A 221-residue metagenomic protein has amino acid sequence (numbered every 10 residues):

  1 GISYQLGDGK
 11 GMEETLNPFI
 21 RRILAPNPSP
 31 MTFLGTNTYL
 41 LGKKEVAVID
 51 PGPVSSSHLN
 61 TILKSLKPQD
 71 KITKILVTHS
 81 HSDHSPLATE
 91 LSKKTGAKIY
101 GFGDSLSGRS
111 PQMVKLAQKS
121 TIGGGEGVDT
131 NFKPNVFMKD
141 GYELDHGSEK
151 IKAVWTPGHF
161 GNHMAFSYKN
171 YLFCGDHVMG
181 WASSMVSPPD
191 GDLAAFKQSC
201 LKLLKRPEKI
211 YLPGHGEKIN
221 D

Functional and structural regions predicted by a protein language model:
Y4-G7, S80: N-terminal beta1-alpha1 cap of cysteine-dependent amidohydrolase-like domains
L6, K10-P68, A165-C174: Conserved beta-strand hairpin/beta-sheet module of binuclear metal-dependent hydrolase folds, prominently
D8-G9, L34-T36, N60-K64, P86 (+4 more regions): A generic local structural motif
M12-E13, P30-M31, T38-L40, T89-L91 (+5 more regions): Short secondary-structure boundary/capping segments
R21-I23, L76, Y100, V136-M138 (+3 more regions): Hydrophobic/aromatic beta-strand patches that form the interior of the parallel beta-sheet core in alpha/beta enzyme
L24-P26, G103, P157, H215: Residues at the C-termini of beta-strands that transition into short coil/loop
L34, P53-G147: Active-site HxH/HxHxD metal-binding segment of metal-dependent hydrolases
V46-V48, P53-S55, V128-N135, E143-D221: Metallo-beta-lactamase
